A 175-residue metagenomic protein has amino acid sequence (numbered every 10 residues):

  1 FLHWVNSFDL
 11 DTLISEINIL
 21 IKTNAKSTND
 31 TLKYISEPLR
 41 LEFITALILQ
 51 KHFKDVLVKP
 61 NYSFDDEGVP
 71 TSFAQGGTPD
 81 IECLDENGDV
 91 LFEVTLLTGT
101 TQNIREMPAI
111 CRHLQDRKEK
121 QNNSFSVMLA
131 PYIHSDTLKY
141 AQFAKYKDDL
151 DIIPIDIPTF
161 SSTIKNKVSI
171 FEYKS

Functional and structural regions predicted by a protein language model:
L2-S175: Catalytic core segments in nucleotide and nucleic-acid processing enzymes
